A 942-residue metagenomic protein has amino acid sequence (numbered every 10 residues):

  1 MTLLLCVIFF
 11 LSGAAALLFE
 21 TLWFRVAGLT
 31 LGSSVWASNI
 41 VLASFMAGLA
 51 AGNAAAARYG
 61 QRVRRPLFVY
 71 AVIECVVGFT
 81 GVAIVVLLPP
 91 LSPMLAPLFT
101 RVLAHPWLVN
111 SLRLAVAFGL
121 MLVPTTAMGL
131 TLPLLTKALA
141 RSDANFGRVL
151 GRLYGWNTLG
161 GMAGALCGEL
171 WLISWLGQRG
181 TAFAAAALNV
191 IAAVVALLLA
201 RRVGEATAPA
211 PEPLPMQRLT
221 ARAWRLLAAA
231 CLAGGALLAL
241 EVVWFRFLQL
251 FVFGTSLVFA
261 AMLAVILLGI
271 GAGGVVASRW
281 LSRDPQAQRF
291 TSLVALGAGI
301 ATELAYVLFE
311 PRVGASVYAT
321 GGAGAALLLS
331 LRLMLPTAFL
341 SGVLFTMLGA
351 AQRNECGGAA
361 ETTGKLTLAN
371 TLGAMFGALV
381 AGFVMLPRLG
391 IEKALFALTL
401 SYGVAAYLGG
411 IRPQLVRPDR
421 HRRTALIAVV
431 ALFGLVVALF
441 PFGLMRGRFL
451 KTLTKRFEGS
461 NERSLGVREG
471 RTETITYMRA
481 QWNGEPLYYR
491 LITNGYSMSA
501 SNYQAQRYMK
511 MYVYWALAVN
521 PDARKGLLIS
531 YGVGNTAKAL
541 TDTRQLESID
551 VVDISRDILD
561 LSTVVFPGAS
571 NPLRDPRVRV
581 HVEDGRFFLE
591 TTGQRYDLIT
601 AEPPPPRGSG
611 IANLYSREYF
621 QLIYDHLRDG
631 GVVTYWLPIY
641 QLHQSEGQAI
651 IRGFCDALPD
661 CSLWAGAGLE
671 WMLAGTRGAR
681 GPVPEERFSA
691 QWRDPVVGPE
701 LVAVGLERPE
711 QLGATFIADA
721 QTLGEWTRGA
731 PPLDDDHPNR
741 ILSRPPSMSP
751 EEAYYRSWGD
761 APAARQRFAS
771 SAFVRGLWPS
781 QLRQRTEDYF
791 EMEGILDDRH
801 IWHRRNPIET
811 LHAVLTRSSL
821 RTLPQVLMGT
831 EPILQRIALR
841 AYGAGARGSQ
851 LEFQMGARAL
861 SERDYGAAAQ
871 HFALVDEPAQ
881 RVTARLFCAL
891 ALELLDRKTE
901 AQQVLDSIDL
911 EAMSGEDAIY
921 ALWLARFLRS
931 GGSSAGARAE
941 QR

Functional and structural regions predicted by a protein language model:
M1-P682, E686-A690: Alpha-helical transmembrane segments of multi-pass membrane proteins
P684-H800: SAM/dcSAM-binding transferase cores
A838-A846, A873-Q880, S907-S914: Solenoid-like repeat scaffolds
Q850, Q854, F887, W923-L924: "A position-specific structural signal for the A-helix of alpha-solenoid helical repeats
